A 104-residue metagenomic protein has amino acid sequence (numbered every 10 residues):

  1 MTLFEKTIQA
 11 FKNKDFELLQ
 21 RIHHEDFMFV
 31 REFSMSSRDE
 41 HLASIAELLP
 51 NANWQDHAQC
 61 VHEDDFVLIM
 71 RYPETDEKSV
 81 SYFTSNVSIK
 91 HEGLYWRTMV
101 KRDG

Functional and structural regions predicted by a protein language model:
T2-E5, Q9-K12, M28-G104: A beta-strand edge to alpha-helix "cap/lid" segment located at domain peripheries
L18-L19: Solenoid-repeat scaffolds in large eukaryotic assemblies
H24: Helix-to-beta-strand junctions that scaffold the AdoMet/dcAdoMet cofactor pocket in Class I SAM-dependent enzymes
